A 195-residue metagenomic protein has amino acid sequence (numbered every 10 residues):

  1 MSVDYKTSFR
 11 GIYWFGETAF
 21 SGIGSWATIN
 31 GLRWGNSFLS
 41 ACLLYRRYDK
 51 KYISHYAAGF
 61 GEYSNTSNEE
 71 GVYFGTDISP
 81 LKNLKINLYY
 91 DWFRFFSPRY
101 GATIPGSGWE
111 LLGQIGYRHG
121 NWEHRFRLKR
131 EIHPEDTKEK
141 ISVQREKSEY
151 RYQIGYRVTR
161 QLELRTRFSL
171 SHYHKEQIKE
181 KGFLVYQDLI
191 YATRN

Functional and structural regions predicted by a protein language model:
V3-N195: Exposed, low-structure sequence patches enriched in small/polar residues
